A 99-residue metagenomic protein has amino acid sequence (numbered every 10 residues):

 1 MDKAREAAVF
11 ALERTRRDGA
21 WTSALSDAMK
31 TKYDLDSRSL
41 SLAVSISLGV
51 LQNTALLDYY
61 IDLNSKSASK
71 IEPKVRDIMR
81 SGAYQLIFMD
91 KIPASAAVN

Functional and structural regions predicted by a protein language model:
M1-N99: Class I Rossmann-like S-adenosyl-L-methionine
